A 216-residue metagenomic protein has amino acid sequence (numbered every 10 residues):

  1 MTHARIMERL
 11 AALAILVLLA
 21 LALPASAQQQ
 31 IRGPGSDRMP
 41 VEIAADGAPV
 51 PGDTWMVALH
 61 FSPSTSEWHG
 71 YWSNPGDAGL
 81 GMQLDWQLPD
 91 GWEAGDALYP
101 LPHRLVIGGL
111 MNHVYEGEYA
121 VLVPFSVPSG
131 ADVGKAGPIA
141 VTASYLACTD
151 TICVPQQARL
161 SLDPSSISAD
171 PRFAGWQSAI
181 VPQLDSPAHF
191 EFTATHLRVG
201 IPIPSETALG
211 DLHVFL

Functional and structural regions predicted by a protein language model:
M1-E8: N-terminal secretory signal peptides that target proteins for export/translocation
R5, L16-L18, V123: N-terminal non-cleavable signal-anchor helices
A11-A22: Bacterial N-terminal signal peptides
S26-L216: Extracellular/lumen-exposed scaffold segments
